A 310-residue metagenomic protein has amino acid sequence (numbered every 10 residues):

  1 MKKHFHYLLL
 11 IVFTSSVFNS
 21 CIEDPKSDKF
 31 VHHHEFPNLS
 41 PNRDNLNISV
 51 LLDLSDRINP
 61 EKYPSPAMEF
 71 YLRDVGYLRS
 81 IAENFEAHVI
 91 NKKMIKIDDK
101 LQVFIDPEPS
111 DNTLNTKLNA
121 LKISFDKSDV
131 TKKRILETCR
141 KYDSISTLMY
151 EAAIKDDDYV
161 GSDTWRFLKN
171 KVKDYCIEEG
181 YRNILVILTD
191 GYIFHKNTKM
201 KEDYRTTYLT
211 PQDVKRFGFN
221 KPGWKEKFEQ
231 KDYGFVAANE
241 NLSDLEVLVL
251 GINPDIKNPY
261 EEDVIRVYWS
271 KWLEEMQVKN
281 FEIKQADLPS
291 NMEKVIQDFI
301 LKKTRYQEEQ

Functional and structural regions predicted by a protein language model:
M1-L39: Bacterial Sec-dependent N-terminal signal peptides
C21-E23, Q212-Q310: Von Willebrand factor type A / integrin I
R43-K122, I184-V186: Von Willebrand factor
I58-K62, D111-L114, F194-T198, K257-Y260 (+1 more regions): Extracytoplasmic/secreted cell-surface and envelope-processing proteins
V103-P107, D126-K141, H195, E202-Q212: Scaffold/interface architecture of coatomer-like assemblies
E108-V130, V295-Q307: Charged, often glycine-rich, active-site loop that binds/positions anionic groups
D126-G180, I193: Von Willebrand factor
S162-E246: Flexible, glycine-rich surface segments
